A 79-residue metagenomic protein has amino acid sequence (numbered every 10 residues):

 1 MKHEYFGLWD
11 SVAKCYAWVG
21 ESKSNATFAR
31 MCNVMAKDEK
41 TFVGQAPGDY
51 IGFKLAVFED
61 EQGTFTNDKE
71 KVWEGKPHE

Functional and structural regions predicted by a protein language model:
M1-C15: Short aromatic-glycine-(Arg/Gly/Cys) micro-motifs in beta-strand/loop hairpins
M1-H3, M31-K37, F53: Short amphipathic alpha-helical surface micro-motifs
S11, N25, V57-D60: Generic structural motif
C15-K23: A short, exposed loop/beta-hairpin motif centered on an aromatic-Gly-Thr core
C15-Y16, A29, E61: Eukaryotic short linear interaction motifs
K23-G44: A short, charged, amphipathic alpha-helix used as a generic interaction element across diverse proteins
K37-E79: Short, mixed-charge low-complexity intrinsically disordered segments
